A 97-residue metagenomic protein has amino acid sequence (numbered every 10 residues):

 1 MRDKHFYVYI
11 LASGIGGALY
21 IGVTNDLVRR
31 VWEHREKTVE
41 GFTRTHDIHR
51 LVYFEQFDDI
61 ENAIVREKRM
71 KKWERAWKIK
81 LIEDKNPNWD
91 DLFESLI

Functional and structural regions predicted by a protein language model:
M1-V39, R44-K68, K85-P87, L92-I97: GIY-YIG nuclease catalytic motif and its immediate N-terminal context
K68-I82: Short arginine-rich
